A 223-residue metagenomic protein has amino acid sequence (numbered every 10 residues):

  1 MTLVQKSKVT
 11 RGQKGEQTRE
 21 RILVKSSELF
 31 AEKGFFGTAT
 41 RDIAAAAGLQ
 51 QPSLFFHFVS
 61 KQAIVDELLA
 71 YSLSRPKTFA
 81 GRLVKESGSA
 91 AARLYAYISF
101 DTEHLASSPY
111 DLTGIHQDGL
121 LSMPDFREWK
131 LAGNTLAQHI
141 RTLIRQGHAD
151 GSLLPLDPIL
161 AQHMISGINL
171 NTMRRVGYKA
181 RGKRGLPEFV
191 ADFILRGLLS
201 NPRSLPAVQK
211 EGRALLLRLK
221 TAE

Functional and structural regions predicted by a protein language model:
M1-K6, N134, Q138-A149, R174 (+1 more regions): C-terminal peripheral helix-coil segments that are non-catalytic and often amphipathic
R21, K25, L29-A63, E67: Helix-turn-helix
F35-F36, L153, Y178: Conserved hydrophobic residue
E67, G81-Y110, I165, K210: Hydrophobic alpha-helical connector segments
A70-K77: Short, basic, alpha-helical segments at the C-terminal edge of helix-turn-helix-like DNA-binding modules
Y95, R141, P158-S166: Short, well-structured alpha-helical segments
T102-L153, I159-L160: Short secondary-structure transition hinges
